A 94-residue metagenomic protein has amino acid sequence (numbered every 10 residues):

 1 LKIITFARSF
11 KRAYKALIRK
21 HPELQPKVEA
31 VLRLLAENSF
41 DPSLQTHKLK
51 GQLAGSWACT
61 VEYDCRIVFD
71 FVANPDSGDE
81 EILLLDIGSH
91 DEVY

Functional and structural regions predicted by a protein language model:
L1-V31: Arg/Lys-rich, positively charged N-terminal/basic patches that mediate binding to nucleic acids
K2, G55-W57, E80: Short beta-strand micro-motifs in enzyme catalytic cores
A16-L17, K48, A58-V61, V72: Short histidine-centered beta-strand/loop micro-motifs that create catalytic or ligand/metal-coordination sites
P22-Q25, T60-R66, D70-Y94: Enriched for short, Lys/Arg-rich terminal
R33-C59: A short, surface-exposed loop/turn module that caps and links secondary-structure elements
